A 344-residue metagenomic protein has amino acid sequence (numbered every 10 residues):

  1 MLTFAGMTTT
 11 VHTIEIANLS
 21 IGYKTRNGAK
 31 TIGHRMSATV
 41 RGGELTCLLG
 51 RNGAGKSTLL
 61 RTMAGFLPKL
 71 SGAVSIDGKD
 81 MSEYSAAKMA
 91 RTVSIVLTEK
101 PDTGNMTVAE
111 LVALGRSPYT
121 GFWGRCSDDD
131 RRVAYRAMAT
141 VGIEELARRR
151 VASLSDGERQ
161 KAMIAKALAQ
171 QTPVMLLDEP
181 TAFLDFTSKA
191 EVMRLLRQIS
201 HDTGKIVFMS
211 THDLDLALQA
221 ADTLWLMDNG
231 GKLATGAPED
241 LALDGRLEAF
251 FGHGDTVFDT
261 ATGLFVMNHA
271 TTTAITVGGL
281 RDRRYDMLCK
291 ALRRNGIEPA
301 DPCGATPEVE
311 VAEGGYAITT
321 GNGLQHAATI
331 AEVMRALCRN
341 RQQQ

Functional and structural regions predicted by a protein language model:
I14, I32-R35: Conserved structural motif at the start of ABC-family nucleotide-binding domains
L49-R51: The feature captures the beta-strand-to-loop junction immediately N-terminal to the Walker
A64: Helix-to-loop junction immediately C-terminal to a conserved catalytic motif
G72-D80: Conserved ABC transporter NBD signature motif
D128-L146: Conserved ABC ATPase "signature" region
R150-L154, E158: Conserved ABC ATPase signature
M175-D178: Catalytic Walker B motif of ABC-type/P-loop ATPase nucleotide-binding domains
